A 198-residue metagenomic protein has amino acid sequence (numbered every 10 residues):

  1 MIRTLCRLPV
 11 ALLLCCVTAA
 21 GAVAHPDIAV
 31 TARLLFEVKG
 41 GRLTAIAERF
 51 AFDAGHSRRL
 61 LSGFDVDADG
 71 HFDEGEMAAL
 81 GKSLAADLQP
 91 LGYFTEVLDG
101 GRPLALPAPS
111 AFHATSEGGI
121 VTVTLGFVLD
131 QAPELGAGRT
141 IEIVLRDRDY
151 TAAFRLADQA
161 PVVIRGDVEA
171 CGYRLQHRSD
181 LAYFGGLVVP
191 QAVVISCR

Functional and structural regions predicted by a protein language model:
M1-L12: Bacterial N-terminal signal peptides that target proteins for export
V17-G21: N-terminal signal peptide c-region/cleavage motif recognized by signal peptidases
V23-T31, H56, T115-I120, V144-Y150: His-enriched metal-coordination microenvironments in redox/metal-binding proteins
H25-F52, H56: Early extracytoplasmic/domain-onset interaction patches
V30-L35, L106-F112, H177-L181: Short structured motifs
F50, V121-Q131, R139-D147: Short, hydrophobic/aromatic-enriched beta-strand segments in well-ordered soluble domains
G55-Q131: Structured domain cores in non-transmembrane regions
T140-L145, Y150-R198: Glycine-rich, aromatic-bearing surface loops/beta-hairpins
